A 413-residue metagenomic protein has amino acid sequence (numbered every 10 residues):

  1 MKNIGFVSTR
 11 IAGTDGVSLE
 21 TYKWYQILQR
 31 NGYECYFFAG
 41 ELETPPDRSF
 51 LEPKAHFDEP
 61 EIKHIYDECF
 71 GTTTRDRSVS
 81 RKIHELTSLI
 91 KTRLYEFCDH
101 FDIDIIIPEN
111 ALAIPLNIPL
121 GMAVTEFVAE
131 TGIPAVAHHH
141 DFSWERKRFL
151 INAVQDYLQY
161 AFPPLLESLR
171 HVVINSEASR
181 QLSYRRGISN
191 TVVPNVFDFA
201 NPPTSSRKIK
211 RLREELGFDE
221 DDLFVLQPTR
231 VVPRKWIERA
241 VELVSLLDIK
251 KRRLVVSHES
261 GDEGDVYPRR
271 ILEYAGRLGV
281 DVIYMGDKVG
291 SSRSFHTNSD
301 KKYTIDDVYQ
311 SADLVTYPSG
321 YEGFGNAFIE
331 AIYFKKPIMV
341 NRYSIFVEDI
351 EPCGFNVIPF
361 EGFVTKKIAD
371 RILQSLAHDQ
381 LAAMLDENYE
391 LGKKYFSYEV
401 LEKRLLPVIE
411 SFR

Functional and structural regions predicted by a protein language model:
I27, Y36-I105, V289-G290: A conserved catalytic-core segment of Leloir-type glycosyltransferases
N152-V192, F197-R207, R270: A short, active-site helix/loop in glycosyltransferases that binds the activated sugar's phosphate group
R213-E214, F218-K235, V241-V244, L254-H258: Conserved donor-binding/catalytic core segment of Leloir-type glycosyltransferases
D265-D307, G354: Nucleotide-activated donor-binding/catalytic signature segment of Leloir-type glycosyltransferases, i.e., the conserved
G320: Aromatic "clamp/platform" in nucleotide-sugar-dependent glycosyltransferases that forms part of the donor/acceptor
P337-N341, V357-I358: Short hydrophobic beta-strand element within catalytic cores of glycosyltransferases and related nucleotide-activated
V347-L373: Change "using UDP/GDP/dTDP sugars" to "using nucleotide sugars
L376-E410: A charged, aromatic-enriched C-terminal amphipathic alpha-helix characteristic of glycosyltransferases across folds
